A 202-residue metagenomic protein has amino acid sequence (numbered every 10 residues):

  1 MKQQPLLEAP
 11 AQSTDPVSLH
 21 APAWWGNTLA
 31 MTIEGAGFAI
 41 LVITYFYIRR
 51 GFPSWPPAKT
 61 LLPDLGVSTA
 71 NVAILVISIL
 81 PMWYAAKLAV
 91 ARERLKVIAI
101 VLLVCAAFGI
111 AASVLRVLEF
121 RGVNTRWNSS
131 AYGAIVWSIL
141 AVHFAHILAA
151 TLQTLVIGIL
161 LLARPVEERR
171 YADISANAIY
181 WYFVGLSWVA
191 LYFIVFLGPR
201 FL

Functional and structural regions predicted by a protein language model:
M1-L202: ...captures the hydrophobic TM-helix bundle architecture rather than a specific catalytic motif, and can also fire on
